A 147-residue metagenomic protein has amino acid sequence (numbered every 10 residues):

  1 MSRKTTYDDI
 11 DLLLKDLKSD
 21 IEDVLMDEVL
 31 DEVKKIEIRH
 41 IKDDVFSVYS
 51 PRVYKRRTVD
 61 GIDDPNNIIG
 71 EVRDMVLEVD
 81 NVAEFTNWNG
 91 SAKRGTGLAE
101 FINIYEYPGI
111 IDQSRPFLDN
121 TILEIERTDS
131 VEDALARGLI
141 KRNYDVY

Functional and structural regions predicted by a protein language model:
M1-E84, A99-Y147: Short, Lys/Arg-rich flexible segments
